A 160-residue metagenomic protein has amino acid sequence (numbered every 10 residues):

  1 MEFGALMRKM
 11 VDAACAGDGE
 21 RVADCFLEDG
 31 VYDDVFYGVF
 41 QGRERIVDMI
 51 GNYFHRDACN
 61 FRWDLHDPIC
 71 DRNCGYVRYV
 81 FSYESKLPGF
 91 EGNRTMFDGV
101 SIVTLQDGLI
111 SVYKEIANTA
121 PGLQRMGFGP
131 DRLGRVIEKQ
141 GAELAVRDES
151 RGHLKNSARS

Functional and structural regions predicted by a protein language model:
E2, F54-S160: A beta-strand edge to alpha-helix "cap/lid" segment located at domain peripheries
G4, G19-C74: A solvent-exposed, acidic/Ser-Thr-rich amphipathic alpha-helical stretch
G17-G19, S157: N-terminal leader/targeting helix
